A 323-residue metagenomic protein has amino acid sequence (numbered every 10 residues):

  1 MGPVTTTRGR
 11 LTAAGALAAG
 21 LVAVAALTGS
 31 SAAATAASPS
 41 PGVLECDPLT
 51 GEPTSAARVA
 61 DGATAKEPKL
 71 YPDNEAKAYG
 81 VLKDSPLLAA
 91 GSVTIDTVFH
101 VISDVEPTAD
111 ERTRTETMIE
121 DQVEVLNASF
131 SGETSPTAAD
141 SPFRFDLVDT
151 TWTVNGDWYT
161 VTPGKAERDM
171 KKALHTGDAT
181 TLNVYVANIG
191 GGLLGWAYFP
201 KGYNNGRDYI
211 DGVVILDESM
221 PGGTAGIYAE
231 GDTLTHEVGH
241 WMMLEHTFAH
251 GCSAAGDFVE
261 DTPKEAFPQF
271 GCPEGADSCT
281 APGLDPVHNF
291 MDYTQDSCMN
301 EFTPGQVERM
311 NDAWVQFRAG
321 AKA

Functional and structural regions predicted by a protein language model:
M1-A36: Secretory targeting and sorting signals
T35-T180, V315-K322: Propeptide-to-catalytic entry region of secreted or membrane-anchored zinc metalloproteases
I95-V101, R144-L147, T181-V186, D211-D217 (+3 more regions): Structural recognition of the beta-strand scaffold that forms the well-ordered cores of secreted hydrolase catalytic
V101, V123, N127-T134, V186-N188 (+5 more regions): Sec/Tat-exported extracytoplasmic proteins
V101-E106, T151-T153, N188-G192, S219-G223 (+2 more regions): Solvent-exposed loop/turn segments at secondary-structure junctions within structured extracellular/periplasmic domains
K172-H246: Active-site-proximal segment of zinc-dependent metalloprotease catalytic domains
I227-E301: The catalytic-center signature of Zn2+-dependent metalloproteases
N300-A323: Pan-zinc metallopeptidase signature
